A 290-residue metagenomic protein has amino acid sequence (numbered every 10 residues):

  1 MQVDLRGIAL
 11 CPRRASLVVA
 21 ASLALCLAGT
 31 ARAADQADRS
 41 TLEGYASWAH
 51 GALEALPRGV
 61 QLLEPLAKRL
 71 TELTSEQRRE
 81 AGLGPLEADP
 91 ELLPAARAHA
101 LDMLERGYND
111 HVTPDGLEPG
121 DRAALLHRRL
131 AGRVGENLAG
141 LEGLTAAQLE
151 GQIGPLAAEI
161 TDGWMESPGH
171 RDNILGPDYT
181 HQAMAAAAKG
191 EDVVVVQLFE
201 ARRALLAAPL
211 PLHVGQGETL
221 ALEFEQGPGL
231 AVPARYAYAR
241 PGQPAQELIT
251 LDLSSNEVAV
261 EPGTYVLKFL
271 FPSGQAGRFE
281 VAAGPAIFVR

Functional and structural regions predicted by a protein language model:
Q2-R6, C11-R13, L17-S22, C26-E105 (+2 more regions): N-terminal targeting leaders of exported, membrane, and organelle-targeted proteins
V3, P114-L117, L144: Short coil/turn linker and secondary-structure boundary residues
G7, D38-T41, S75, T113 (+3 more regions): Low-complexity, compositionally biased segments
P57-E72, L86-P94, D110-L117, G132 (+3 more regions): Soluble non-cytosolic domains of exported or imported proteins
R97-L126: Conserved alpha-helical segments that form or flank metal/cofactor-binding pockets of metalloenzymes
P119-A201, A237-P241, N256-L270: A well-ordered secondary-structure block
